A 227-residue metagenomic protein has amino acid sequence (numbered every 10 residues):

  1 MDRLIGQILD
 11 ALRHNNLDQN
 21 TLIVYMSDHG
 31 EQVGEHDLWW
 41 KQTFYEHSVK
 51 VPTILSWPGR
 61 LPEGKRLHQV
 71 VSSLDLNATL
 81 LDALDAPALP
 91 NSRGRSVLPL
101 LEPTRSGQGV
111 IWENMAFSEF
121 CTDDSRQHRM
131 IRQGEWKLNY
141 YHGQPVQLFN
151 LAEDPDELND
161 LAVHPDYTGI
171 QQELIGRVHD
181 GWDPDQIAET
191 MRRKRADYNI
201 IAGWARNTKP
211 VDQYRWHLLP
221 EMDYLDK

Functional and structural regions predicted by a protein language model:
M1, I5, L22-S27, T53-L55 (+4 more regions): Beta-strand elements within well-structured catalytic alpha/beta cores of enzymes that handle phosphate/sulfate esters
D2-L9, R13, N77-L81, D85 (+5 more regions): Non-transmembrane alpha-helical segments in soluble domains of secreted/periplasmic/extracellular proteins
D10-P62, Q69-S72: Histidine-centered active-site microenvironments of extracellular/periplasmic hydrolases and transferases
Q19-T21, E63-R129, Y167, Q172-G176 (+1 more regions): Polar, surface-exposed loop/tail segments that function as active-site lids or cofactor/substrate-recognition elements
E31-E35, K41-Q42, P62, L100 (+4 more regions): Short catalytic/ligand-binding loop motif for oxyanion handling, primarily in non-cytosolic enzymes, centered on
E46-K50, S92, R126, Q133 (+1 more regions): Short, solvent-exposed loop/turn segments at the edges of secondary structure
W57, I131-G134, Y141, L151: Active-site beta-strand termini and strand-to-loop segments that position acidic
V163-K227: Long, internal low-complexity/basic segments
